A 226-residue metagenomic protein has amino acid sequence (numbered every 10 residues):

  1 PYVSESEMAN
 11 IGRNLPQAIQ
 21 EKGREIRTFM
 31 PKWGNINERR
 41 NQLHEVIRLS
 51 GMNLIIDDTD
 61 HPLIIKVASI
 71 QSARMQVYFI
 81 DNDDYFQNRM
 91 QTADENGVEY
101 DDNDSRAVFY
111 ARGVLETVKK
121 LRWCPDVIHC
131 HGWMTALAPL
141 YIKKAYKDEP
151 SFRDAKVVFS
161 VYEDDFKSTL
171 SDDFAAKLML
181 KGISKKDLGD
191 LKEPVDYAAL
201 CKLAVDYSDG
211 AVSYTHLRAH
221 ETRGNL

Functional and structural regions predicted by a protein language model:
P1-I11, N37-R39: A short, glycine/small-residue-rich beta-strand->loop->alpha-helix junction that serves as a flexible
N14-R24: A short, Lys/Arg-enriched amphipathic alpha-helix followed by its capping loop at the start of a domain
R27, H129, Y207-Y214: A short beta-strand/loop micro-motif in the catalytic core of glycosyltransferases that engages the nucleotide-sugar
T28-K32: A short beta-strand-loop structural module common to alpha/beta enzyme folds
G34-K120: A conserved catalytic-core segment of Leloir-type glycosyltransferases
N103-L180: Conserved nucleotide-sugar donor-interacting segment of glycosyltransferase catalytic cores, predominantly GT-B
F152, K156-V158, D165, G182-G210: Membrane-proximal helix-turn-helix segments that form the acceptor-binding/catalytic region of lipid-linked
T215-T222: Conserved small/polar residues in nucleotide/adenosyl-binding loops
